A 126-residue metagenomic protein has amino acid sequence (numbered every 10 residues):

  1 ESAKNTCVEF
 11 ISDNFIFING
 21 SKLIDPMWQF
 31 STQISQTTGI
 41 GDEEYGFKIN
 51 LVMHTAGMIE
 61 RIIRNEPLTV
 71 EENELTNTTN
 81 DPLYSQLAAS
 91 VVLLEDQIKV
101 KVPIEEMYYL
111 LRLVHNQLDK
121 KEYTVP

Functional and structural regions predicted by a protein language model:
E1-P126: A cross-family "folded-core" feature that marks the main globular domain of proteins
